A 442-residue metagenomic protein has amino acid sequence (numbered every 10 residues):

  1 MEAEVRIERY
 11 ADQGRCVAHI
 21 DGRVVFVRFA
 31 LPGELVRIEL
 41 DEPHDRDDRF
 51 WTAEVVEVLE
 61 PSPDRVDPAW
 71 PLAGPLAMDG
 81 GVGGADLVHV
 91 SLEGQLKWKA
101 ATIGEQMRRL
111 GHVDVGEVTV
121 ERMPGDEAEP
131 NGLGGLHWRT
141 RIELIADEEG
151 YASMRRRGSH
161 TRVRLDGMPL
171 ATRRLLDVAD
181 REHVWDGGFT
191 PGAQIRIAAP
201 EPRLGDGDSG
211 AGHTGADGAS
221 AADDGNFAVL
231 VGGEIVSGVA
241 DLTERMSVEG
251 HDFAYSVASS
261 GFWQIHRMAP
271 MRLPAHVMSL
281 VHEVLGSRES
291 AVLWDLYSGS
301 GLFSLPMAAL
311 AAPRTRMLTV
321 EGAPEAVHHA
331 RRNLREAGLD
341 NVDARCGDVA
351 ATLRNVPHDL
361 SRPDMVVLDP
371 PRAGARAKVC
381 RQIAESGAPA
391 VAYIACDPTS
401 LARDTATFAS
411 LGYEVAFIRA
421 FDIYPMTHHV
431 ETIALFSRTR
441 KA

Functional and structural regions predicted by a protein language model:
M1, R6, D12, W185 (+2 more regions): Rossmann-like S-adenosyl-L-methionine
M1-A77, S159, D208-S209, D217 (+1 more regions): Terminal RNA-binding accessory module
D21, A146-Y151, R157-S159, P202 (+2 more regions): Short acidic-glycine loop/turn motifs at beta-strand connectors
R23-F26, S159-R162, V236, D359-L360: Short, surface-exposed beta-strand-loop junctions and turns on beta-sheet-rich folds
F29-G33, S159, M168-T172, S259-F262: A short, sequence-level motif marking secondary-structure junctions
R37-E39, E143, R196, W294: Hydrophobic beta-strand signal
V56-W185, T190: Extended interfacial segments that mediate partner engagement and assembly in macromolecular machines
